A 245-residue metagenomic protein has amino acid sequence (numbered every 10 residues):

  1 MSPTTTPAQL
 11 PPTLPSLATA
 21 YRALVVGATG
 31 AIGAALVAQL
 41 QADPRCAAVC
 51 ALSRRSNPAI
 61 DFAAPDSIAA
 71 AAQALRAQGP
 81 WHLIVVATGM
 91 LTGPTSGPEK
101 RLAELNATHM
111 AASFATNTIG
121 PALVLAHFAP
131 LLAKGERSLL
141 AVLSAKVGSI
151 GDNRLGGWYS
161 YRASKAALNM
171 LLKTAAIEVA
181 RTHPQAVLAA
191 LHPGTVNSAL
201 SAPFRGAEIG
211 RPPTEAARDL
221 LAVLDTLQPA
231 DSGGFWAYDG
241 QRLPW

Functional and structural regions predicted by a protein language model:
M1-L24, A38: Non-catalytic terminal and boundary segments that flank Rossmann-like NAD(P)-dependent oxidoreductase
V26-A42: N-terminal Rossmann NAD(P)H-binding glycine-rich loop of SDR-like oxidoreductase domains
L52-A70, L75: Rossmann-fold cofactor-recognition segment
A74-G93: A glycine-rich helix->loop->beta "capping" turn within Rossmann-like NAD(P)(H)-dependent oxidoreductase domains
V85, A141, L188-L191, S201: Hydrophobic structural elements of the Rossmann-like NAD(P)H-binding subdomain that define the short-chain
M90-P94, P98-I119, L123, A133-R181: Catalytic loop of short-chain dehydrogenase/reductase
G151-D152, H183, T195-F204: Short beta-loop-alpha junction of Rossmann-like oxidoreductase domains
A190, S198, R205-W245: C-terminal helical subdomain
